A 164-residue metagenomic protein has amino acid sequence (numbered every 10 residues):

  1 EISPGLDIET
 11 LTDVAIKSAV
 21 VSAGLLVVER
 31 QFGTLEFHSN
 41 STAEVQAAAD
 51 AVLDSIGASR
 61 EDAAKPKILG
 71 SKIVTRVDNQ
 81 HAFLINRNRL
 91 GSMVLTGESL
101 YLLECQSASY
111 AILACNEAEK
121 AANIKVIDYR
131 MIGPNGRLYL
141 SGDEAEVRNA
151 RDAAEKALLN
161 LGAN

Functional and structural regions predicted by a protein language model:
I2, F37-S41, Y139-D143: Short beta-strand-to-loop capping motifs
P4-T12, K17-S22, V28-F32, N40-S41 (+4 more regions): Positively charged, small/polar-rich N-terminal and surface patches that mediate targeting and assembly and bind
R30, L35, A145: Short, surface-exposed loop/turn segments at secondary-structure boundaries that line and modulate
A108, E144-A145: Short Gly/Pro-enriched loop/turn and capping motifs at secondary-structure junctions
A122: Active-site glycine-rich loop that binds ribose-phosphate moieties when present
